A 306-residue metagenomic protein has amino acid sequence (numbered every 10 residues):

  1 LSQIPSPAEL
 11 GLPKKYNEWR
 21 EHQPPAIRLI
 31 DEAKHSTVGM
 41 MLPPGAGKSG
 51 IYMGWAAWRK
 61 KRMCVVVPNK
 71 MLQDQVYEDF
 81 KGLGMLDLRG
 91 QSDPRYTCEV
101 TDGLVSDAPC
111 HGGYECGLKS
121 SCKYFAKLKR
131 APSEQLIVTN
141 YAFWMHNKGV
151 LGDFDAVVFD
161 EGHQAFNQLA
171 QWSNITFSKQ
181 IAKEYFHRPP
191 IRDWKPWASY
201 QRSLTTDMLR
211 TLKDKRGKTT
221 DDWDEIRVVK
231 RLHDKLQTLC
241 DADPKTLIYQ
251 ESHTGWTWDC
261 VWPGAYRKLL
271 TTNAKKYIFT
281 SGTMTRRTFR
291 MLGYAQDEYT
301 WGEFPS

Functional and structural regions predicted by a protein language model:
S2-K15, E21-P44, G82-Y114, K148-S306: Conserved coupling segment at the C-terminus of the helicase ATP-binding
H22-L29, I51-Y52, N140-F143: Well-ordered alpha-helical segments embedded in enzymatic catalytic cores
M41, A46-G54: Phosphate-binding Walker
I51-G54, W58-T97, F143, T288: Conserved Walker A/P-loop ATP-binding site and its immediately adjacent core in helicase/helicase-like ATPase domains
N69-K70, T139-F143, E161, T280-M284: A short beta-strand-to-loop transition that corresponds to the Sensor-1 phosphate-sensing loop of AAA+ P-loop ATPases
T101-Q135: Accessory N-terminal region flanking or inserted into the helicase ATPase core in nucleic-acid motor proteins
L118-A126, A142, G255-A265: Short linear interaction motifs
K123-Q135, Y141-D155: Conserved helix/coil segment N-terminal to the catalytic DExD/H
